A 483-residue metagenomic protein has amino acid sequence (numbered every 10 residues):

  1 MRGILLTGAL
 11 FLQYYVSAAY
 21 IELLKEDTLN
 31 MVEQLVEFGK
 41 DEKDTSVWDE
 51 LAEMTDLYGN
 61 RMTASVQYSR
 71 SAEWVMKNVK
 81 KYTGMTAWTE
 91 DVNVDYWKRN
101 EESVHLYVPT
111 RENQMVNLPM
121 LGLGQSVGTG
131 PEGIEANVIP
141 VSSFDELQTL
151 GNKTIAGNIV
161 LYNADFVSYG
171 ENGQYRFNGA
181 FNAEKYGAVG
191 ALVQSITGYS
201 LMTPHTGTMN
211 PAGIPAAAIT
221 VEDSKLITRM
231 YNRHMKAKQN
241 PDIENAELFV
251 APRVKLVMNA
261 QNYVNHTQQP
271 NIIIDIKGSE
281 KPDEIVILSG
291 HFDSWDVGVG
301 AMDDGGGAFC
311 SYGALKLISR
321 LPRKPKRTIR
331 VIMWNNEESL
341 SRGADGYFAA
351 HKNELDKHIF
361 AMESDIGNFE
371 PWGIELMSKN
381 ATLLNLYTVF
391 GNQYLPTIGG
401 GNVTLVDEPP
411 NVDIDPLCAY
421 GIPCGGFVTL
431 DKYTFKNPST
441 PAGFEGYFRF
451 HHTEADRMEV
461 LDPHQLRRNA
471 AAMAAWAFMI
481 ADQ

Functional and structural regions predicted by a protein language model:
I21-L24, E33, K40, A52 (+2 more regions): Noncatalytic luminal/extracellular "stalk/propeptide" segments of secretory-pathway proteins
L23-S65, H205-G207, D293-S294, F360 (+2 more regions): N-terminal capping segment at the start of a domain
M31-D41, D56-Q67, A136-V141, D165-A180 (+6 more regions): Second-shell loop/turn segments in exported
S65, V116-A218, V299, V403: Extracellular/luminal Protease-associated
L121, Q125-G151, T208-A301, R320: Soluble metallo-hydrolase cores and metallopeptidase-like ectodomains found primarily in the secretory/periplasmic
A216, S224-K225, Y231-N232, K281 (+3 more regions): Metal-dependent peptidase/peptidase-like ectodomains
I272, E284, L288-S341, M473: Alpha-helical metal-binding/catalytic segments enriched in His/Glu/Asp
R327, T434-Q483: His/Asp/Glu-rich mid-to-C-terminal helical/loop segments that flank catalytic regions of hydrolases
